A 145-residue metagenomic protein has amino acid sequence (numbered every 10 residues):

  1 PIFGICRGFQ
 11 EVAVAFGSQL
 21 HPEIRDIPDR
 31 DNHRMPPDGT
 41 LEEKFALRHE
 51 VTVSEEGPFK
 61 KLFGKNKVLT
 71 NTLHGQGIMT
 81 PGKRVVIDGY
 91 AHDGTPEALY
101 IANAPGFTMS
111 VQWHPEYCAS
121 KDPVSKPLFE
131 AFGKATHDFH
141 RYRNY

Functional and structural regions predicted by a protein language model:
P1-E42: Cysteine-nucleophile active-site neighborhood
R25-Y145: Amide-donor transfer/coupling interface in amidating biosynthetic enzymes
